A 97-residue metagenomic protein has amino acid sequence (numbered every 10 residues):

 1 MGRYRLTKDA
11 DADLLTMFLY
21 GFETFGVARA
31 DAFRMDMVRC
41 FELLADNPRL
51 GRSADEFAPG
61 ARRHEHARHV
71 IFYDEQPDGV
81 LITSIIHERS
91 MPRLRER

Functional and structural regions predicted by a protein language model:
M1-A32: Arg/Lys-rich, positively charged N-terminal/basic patches that mediate binding to nucleic acids
G2, G26, D31, P59-G60 (+3 more regions): Short alpha-helical segments used as structural interaction elements across diverse proteins
L43-D46: Short proline/glycine- and basic residue-enriched helix-capping loop/turn segments at helix->loop/beta transitions
R49-D78: Basic/aromatic recognition patch in beta-strand/loop cores that engages polyanionic ligands
V70, D74-R97: Enriched for short, Lys/Arg-rich terminal
